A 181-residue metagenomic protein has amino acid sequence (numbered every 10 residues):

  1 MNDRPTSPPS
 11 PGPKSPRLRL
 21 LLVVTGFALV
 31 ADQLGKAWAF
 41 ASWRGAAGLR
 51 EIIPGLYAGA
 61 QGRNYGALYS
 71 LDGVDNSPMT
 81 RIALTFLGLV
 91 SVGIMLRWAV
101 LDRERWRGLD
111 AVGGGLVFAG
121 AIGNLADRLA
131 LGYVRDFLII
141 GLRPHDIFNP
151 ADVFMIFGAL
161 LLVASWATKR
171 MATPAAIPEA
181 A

Functional and structural regions predicted by a protein language model:
M1-A181: Alpha-helical transmembrane bundles and membrane-interface segments of multipass inner-membrane proteins
